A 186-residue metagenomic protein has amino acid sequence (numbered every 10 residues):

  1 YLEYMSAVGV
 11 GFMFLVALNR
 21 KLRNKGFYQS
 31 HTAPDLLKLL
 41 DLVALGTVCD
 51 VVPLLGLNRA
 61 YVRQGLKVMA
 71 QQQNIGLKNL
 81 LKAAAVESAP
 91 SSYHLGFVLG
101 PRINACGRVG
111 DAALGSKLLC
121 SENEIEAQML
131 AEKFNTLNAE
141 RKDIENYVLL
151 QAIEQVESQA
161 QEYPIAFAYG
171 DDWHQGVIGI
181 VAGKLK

Functional and structural regions predicted by a protein language model:
Y1-V10, R20, D35: Hydrophobic, small-residue-rich alpha-helical packing segments that form membrane-like cores
R20-K186: Hydrophobic helix-and-loop "lid/oligomerization" segment in the mid-to-C-terminal part of catalytic domains
